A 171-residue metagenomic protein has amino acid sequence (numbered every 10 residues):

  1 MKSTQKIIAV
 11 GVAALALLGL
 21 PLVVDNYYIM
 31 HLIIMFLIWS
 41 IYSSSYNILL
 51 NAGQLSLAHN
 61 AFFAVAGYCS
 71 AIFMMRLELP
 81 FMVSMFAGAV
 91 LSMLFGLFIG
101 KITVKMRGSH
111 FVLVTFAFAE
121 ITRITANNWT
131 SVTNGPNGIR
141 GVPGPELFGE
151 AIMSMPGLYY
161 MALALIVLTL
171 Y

Functional and structural regions predicted by a protein language model:
M1-Y171: Transmembrane alpha-helices and adjacent helix-loop boundaries
